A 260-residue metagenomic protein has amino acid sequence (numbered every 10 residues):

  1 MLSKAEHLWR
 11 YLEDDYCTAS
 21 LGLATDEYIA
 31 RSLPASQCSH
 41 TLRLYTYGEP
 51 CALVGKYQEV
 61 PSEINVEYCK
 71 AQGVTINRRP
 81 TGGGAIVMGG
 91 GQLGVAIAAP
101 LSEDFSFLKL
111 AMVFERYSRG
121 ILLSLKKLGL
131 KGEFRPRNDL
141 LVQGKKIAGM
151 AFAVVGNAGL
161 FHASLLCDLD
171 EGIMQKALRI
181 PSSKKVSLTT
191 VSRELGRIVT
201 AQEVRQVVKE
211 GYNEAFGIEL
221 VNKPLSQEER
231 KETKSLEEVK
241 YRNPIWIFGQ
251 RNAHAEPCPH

Functional and structural regions predicted by a protein language model:
M1-L108: N-terminal lobe of the biotin/lipoate ligase/transferase fold
W9-R10, L21, A52, E67 (+8 more regions): Flexible, active-site-adjacent loop/turn segments at secondary-structure boundaries
D15-Y16, D104-M112, S192-V199: Flexible, glycine/proline-enriched loop segments at strand-loop-helix junctions that form or flank small-ligand binding
Y28, E115-S124, L128-K131, A148-C258: Long, positively charged amphipathic alpha-helical accessory segments at protein N-termini or as interdomain linkers
T41, C51, Q92-G94, R137 (+2 more regions): Broad gene-expression machinery/nucleic-acid interaction feature
T46-G48, G89-G91, F134, N157-G159 (+1 more regions): A short, structural micro-pattern
G90-N138: Contiguous, small/hydrophobic- and glycine-enriched helical/loop subdomains that border and often "cap" functional
V142-Q143: Structural motif
